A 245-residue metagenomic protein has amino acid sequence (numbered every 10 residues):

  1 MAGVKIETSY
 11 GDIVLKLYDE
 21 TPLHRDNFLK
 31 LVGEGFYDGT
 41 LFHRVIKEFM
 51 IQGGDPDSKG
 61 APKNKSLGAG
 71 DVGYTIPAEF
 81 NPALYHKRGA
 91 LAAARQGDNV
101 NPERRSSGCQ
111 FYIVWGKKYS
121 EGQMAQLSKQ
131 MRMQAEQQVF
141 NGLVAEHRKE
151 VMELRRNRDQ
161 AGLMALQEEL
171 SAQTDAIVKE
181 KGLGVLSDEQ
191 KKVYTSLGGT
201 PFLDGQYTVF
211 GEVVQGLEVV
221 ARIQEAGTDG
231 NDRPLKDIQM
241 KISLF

Functional and structural regions predicted by a protein language model:
M1-F245: Cyclophilin-like peptidyl-prolyl cis-trans isomerases
